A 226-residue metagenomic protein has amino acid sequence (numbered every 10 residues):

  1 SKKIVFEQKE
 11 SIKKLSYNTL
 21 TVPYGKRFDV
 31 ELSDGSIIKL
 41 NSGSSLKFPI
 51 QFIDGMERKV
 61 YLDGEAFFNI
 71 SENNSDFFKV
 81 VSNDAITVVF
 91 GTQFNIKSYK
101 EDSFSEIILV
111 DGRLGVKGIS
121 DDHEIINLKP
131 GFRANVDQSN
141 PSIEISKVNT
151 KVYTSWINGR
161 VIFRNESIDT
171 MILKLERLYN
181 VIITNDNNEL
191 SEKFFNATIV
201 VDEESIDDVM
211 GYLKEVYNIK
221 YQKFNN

Functional and structural regions predicted by a protein language model:
S1-N226: A residue-level detector for the "anchor" residue at the start of short, highly conserved motifs
